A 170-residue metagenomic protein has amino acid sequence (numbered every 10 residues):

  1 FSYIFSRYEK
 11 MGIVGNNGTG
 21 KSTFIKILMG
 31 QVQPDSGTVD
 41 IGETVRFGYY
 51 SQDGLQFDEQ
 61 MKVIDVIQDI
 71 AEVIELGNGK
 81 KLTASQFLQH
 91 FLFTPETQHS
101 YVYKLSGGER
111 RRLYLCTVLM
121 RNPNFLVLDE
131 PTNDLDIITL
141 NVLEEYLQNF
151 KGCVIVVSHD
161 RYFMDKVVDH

Functional and structural regions predicted by a protein language model:
F1-H170: ABC ATP-binding cassette signature C-motif
